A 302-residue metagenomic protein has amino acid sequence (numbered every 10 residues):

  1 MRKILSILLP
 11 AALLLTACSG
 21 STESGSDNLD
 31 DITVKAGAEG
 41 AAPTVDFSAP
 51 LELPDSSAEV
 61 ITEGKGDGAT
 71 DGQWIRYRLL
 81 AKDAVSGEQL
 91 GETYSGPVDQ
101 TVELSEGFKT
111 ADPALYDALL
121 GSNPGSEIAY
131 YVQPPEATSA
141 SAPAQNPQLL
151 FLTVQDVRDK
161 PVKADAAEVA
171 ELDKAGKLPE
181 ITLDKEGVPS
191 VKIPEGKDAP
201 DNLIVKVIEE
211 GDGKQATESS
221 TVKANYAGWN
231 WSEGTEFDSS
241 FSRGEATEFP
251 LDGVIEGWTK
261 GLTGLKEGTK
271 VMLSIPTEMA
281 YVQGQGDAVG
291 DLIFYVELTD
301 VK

Functional and structural regions predicted by a protein language model:
R2-K302: Cross-family detector of peptidyl-prolyl cis-trans isomerase
